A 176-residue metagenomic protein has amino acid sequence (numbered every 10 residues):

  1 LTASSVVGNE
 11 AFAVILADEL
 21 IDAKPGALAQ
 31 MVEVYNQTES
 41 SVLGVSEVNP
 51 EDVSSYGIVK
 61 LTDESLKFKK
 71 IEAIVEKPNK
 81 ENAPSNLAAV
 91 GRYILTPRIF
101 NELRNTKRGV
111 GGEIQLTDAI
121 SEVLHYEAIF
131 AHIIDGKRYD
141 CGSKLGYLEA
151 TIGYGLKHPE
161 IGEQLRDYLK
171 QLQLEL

Functional and structural regions predicted by a protein language model:
L1-L61, L95-P97, L103-T106: Conserved beta-loop-beta/alpha segment of the NTase-like Rossmann-fold superfamily that binds/positions NTPs
A13, V32, S65-D167: Catalytic-core segments of class I nucleotidyltransferases/pyrophosphorylases that form NMP-activated intermediates
L165-Y168, L172-L176: Intrinsic disorder at enzyme termini
